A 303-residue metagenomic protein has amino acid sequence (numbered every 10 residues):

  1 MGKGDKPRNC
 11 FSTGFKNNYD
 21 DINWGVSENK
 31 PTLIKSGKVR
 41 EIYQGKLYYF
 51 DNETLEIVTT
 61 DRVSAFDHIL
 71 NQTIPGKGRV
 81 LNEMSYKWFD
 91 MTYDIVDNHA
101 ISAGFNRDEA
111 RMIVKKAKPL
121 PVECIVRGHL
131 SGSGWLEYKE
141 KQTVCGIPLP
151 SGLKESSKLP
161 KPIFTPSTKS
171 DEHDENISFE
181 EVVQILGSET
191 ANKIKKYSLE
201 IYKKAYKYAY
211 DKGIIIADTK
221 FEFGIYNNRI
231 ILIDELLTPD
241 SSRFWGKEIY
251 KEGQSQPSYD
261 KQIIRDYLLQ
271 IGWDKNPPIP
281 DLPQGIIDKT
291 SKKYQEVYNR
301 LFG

Functional and structural regions predicted by a protein language model:
M1-G25: A charge-rich, low-complexity, intrinsically flexible signal that marks solvent-exposed coils, linkers, repeats
R8-C10, V26-I34, A205-K212: Short aromatic-glycine motifs in intrinsically disordered, low-complexity regions
K16, N82, L199, K203 (+1 more regions): Generic alpha-helical structural signal
V26-T168, D274-G303: Active-site loop/lid in soluble adenylation, ligation, and acyl-transfer enzymes
V126, I216-L236: Conserved metal-phosphate-binding beta-hairpin within the catalytic cores of diverse ATP-dependent phosphoryl-transfer
K158-S188: A short mid-domain helix/strand-loop element embedded in enzyme catalytic domains that forms or borders the active-site
L186-A217: A long amphipathic alpha-helix within ATP-dependent nucleotide-binding catalytic cores
L236-V297: C-terminal helix-cap and adjacent tail motif
